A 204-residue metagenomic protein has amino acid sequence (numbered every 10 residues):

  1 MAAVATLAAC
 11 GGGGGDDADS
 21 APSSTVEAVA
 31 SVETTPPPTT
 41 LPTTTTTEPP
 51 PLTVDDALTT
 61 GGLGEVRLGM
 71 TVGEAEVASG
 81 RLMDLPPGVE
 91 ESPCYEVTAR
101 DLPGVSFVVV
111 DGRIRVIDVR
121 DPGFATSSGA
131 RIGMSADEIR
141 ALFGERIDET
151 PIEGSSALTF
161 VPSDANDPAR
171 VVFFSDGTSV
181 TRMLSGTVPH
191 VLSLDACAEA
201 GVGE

Functional and structural regions predicted by a protein language model:
M1-A2: Sec-dependent N-terminal signal peptides
T6-A9: C-terminal motif of bacterial Sec signal peptides marking the signal peptidase cleavage site
G11, P93-Y95, A196-A198: Sequence contexts marking disulfide-bonded cysteines in secreted/extracellular proteins
A21-P49: Extracellular mucin-like PTS domains
P51-G61, I114-G123: Acidic/histidine-rich, surface-exposed loop or edge segments in extracytoplasmic proteins
T59-G61, V89-E96, P122-T126: N-terminal post-signal-peptidase region of extra-cytosolic proteins
G69, S127, R131-S135: Glycine-centered tight-turn and secondary-structure capping sites
T71-V110, A136-T181, S185-V188, G203-E204: A cross-family detector of function-defining hotspots
